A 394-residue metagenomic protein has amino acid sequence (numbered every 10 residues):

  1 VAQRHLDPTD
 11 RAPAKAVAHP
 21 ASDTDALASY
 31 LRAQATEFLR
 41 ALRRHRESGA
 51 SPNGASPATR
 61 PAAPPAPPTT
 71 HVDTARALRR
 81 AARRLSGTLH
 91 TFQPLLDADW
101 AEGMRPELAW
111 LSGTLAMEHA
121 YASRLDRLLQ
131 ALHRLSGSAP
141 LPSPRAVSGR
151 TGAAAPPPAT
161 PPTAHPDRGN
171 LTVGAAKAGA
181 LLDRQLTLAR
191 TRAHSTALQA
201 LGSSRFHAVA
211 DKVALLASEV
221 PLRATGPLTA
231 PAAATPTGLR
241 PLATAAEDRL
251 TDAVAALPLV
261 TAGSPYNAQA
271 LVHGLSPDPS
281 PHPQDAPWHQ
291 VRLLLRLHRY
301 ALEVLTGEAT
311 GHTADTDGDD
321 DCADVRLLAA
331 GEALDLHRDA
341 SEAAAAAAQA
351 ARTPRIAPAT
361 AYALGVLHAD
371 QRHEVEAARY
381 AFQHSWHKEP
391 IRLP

Functional and structural regions predicted by a protein language model:
V1-P394: Cationic, histidine-enriched alpha-helical/coil surfaces that engage anionic ligands
